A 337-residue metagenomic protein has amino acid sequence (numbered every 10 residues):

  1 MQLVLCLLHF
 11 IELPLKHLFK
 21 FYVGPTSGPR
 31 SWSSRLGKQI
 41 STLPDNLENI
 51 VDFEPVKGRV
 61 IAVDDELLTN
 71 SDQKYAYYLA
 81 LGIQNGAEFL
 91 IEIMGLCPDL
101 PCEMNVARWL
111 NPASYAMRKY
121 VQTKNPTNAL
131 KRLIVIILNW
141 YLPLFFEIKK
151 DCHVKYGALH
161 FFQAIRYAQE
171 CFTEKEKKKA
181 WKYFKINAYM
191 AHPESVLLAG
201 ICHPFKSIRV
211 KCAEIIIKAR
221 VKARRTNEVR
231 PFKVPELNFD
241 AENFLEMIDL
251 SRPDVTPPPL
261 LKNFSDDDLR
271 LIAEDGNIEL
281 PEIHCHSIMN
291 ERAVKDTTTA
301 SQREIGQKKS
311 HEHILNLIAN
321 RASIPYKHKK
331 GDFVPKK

Functional and structural regions predicted by a protein language model:
M1-K337: Alpha-helical structural modules in large enzymes and assemblies
